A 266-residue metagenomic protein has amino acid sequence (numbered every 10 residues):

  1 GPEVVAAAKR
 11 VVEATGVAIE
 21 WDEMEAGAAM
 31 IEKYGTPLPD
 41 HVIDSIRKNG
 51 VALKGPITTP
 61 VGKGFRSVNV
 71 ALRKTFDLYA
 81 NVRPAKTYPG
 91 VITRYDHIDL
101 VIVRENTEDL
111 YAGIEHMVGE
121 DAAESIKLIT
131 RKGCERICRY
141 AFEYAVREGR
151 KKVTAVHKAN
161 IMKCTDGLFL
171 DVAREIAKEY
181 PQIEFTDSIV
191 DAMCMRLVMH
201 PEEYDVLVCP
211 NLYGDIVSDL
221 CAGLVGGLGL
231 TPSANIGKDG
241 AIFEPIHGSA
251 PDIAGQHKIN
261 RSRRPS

Functional and structural regions predicted by a protein language model:
P2-T15, G119-D191, E203: Glycine-rich phosphate/diphosphate-binding loop of Rossmann-like nucleotide-binding domains
A18-H41, M195-L197: N-terminal beta-loop-helix "entrance" segment that forms/cooperates in small-molecule cofactor or anionic ligand
A28-I31, R196-S266: Glycine-rich phosphate/nucleotide-binding loop
M30-E32, P60-V61, N160-C164, M195-R196: Short, small-residue-enriched loops and turns at beta-alpha junctions that line or gate enzyme active sites
E32-K127, L212: N-terminal glycine-rich phosphate/adenylate-binding segment common to multiple enzyme folds
D44-I46, I92-D96, V118, R147 (+5 more regions): Solvent-exposed alpha-helices and their adjacent loops that cap or buttress functional pockets in soluble metabolic
R73-T87, Y180-I189, L230-P245, A254: Short, acidic/small-residue loops that bind anionic groups at enzyme active sites
